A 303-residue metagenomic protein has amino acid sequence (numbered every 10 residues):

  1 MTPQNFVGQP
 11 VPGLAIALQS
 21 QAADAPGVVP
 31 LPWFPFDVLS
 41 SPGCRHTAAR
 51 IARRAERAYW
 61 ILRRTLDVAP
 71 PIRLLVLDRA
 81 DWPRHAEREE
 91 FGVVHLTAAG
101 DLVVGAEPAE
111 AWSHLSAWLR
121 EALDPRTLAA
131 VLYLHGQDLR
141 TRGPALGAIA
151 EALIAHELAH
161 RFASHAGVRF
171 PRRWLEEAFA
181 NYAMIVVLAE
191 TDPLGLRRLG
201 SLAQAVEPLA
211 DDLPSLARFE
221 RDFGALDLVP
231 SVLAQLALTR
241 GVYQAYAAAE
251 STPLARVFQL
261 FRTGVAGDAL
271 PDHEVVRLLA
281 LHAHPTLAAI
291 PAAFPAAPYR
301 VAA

Functional and structural regions predicted by a protein language model:
M1-W33, H284-A303: N-terminal low-structure segments adjacent to metalloprotease catalytic domains across cellular compartments
V29-A48: Acidic/histidine-rich, surface-exposed loop or edge segments in extracytoplasmic proteins
G43-L77, W82, R88-T97: Zn2+-dependent metallopeptidase catalytic core
P83-H135: Metzincin-family zinc-dependent endopeptidase catalytic domain
L132-I154, A166-R172: Short pre-active-site segment immediately N-terminal to the catalytic Zn-binding motif
A152-H165, E177, N181, I185: Active-site recognition of the HExxH zinc-binding catalytic motif
R172-A210: Post-HExxH zinc-binding segment in Zn-dependent metallohydrolases
D212-A303: Pan-zinc metallopeptidase signature
